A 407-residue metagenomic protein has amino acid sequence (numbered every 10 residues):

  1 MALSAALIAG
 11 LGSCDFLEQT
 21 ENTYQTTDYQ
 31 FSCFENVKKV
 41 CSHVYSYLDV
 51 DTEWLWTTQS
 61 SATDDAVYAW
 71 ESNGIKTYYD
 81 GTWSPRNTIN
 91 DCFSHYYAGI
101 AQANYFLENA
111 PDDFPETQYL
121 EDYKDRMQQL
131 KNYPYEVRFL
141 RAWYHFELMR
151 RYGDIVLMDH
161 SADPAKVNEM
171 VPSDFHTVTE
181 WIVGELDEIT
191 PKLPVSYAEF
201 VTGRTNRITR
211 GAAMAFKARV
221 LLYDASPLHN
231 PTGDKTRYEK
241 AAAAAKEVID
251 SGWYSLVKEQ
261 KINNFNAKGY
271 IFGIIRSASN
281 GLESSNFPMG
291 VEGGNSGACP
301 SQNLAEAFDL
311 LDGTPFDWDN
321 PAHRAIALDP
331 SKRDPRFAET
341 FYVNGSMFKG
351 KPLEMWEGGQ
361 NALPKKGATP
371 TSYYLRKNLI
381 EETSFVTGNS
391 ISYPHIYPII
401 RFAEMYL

Functional and structural regions predicted by a protein language model:
L11-S13: C-terminal motif of bacterial Sec signal peptides marking the signal peptidase cleavage site
D15-I75, G153-I155, T179, L186-K192 (+1 more regions): An aromatic- and glycine-enriched ligand-binding surface/loop that stacks and positions planar moieties
K38, S42, S46-D49, E71-Y152 (+5 more regions): Conserved, well-structured interaction surfaces
I155, D159-A162, E169-P172, A215 (+3 more regions): Acidic, serine/threonine/proline-rich low-complexity intrinsically disordered regions
S161-P164, R276-A278, F341-N344, L379 (+1 more regions): Short, flexible loop/turn elements at secondary-structure junctions
S346-S390: Surface-exposed, extracytoplasmic segments of Gram-negative outer-membrane nutrient-acquisition systems
